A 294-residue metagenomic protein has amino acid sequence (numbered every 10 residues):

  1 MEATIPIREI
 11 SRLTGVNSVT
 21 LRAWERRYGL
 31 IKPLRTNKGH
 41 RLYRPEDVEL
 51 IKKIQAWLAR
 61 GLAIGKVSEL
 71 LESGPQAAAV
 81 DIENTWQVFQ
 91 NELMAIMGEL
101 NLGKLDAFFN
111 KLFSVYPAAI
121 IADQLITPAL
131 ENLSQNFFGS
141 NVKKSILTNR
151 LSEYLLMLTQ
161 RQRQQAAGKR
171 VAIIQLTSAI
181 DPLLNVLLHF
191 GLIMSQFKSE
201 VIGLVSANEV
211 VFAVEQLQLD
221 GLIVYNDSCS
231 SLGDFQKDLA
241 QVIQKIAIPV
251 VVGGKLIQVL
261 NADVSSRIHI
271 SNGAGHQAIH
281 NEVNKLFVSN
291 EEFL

Functional and structural regions predicted by a protein language model:
M1-S11: A short, Lys/Arg-rich alpha-helix, primarily the initiator
P6, V19, K52, L187 (+1 more regions): Short Gly/charged-rich anion-binding patches and loops
R8, R22, I54, H189 (+1 more regions): Short glycine-/small-residue-rich flexible loop motifs, especially phosphate/cofactor-binding loops
I10-S11, R41-Y43, T177-S178, E200: A generic secondary-structure micro-motif detector that highlights 1-2 residue hydrophobic/ambivalent hotspots embedded
L13, N17-R163: Long amphipathic alpha-helical segments
E153-L294: C-terminal regulatory/effector modules of DNA-binding transcriptional regulators
